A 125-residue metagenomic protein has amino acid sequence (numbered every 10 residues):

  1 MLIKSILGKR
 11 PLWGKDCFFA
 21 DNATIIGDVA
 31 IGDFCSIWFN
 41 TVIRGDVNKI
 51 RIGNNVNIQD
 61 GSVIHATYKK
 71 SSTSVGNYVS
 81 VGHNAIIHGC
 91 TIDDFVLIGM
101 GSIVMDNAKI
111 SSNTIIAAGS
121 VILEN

Functional and structural regions predicted by a protein language model:
M1-K15: Extreme N-terminal tail/first-helix region
K15, A20-D21, I26-G27, G32-D33 (+15 more regions): Left-handed beta-helix
K49: Phosphate/pyrophosphate-binding betaalpha-module
